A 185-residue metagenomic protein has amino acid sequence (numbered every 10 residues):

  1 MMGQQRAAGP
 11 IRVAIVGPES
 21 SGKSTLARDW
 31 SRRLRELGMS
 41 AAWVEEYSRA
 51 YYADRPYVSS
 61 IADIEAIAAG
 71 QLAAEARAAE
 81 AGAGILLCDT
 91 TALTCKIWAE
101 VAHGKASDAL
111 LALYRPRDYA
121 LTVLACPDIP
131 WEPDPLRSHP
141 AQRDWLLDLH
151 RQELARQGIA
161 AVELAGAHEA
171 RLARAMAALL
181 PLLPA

Functional and structural regions predicted by a protein language model:
M1-R12: Extreme N-terminal, non-catalytic leader segments that precede Walker-type/kinase nucleotide-binding cores
I15: Hydrophobic anchor at the beta1->P-loop junction of P-loop NTPases
E19: The conserved Walker
K23: Conserved lysine of the Walker
L26: Hydrophobic positions on the alpha1 helix immediately C-terminal to the Walker A/P-loop
S31-L72, A175: Conserved substrate/cofactor phosphate-moiety recognition/catalytic segment in nucleotide-dependent phosphotransferases
P56-H103: Conserved nucleotide-sensing/catalytic segment adjacent to the nucleotide-binding pocket in NTP-handling enzymes
W98, A102-A170, R174-M176, L183: A glycine- and Lys/Arg-enriched "phosphate-lid" helix/loop adjacent to the NTP-binding pocket of small-molecule kinases
